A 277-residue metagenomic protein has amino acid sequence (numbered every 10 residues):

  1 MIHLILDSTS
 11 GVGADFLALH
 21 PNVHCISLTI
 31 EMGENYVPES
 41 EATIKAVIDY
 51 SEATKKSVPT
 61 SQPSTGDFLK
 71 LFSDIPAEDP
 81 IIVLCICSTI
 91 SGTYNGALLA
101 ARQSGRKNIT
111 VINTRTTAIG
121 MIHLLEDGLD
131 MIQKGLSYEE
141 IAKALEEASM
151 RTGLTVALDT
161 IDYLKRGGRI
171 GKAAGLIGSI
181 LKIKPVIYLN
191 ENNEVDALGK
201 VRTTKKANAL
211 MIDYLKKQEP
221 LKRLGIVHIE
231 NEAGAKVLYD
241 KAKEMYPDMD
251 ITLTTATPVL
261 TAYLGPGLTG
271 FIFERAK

Functional and structural regions predicted by a protein language model:
H3, S8-E34, S73, P80 (+5 more regions): Mixed-charge interfacial surface used for oligomerization/domain docking and macromolecular partner engagement
N35-Q103: Class I S-adenosyl-L-methionine
